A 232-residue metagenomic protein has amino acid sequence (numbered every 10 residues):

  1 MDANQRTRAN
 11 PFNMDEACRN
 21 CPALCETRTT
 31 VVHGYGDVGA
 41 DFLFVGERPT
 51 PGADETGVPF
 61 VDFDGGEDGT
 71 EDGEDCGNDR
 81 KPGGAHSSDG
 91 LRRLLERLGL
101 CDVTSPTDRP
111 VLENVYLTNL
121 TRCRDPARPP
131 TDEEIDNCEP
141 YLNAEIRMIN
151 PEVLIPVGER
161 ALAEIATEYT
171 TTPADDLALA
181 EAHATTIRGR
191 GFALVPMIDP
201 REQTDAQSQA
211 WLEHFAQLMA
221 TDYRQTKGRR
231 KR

Functional and structural regions predicted by a protein language model:
D2-R232: A polyanion-binding, active-site-adjacent surface
